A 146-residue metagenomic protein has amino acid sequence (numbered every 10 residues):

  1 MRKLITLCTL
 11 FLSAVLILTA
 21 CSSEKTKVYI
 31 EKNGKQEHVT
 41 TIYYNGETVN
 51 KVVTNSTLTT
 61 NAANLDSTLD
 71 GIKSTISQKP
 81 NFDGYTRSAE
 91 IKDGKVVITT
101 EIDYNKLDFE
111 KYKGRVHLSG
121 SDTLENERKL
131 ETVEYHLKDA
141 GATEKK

Functional and structural regions predicted by a protein language model:
M1-I5: Positively charged n-region of N-terminal signal peptides that target proteins for export
T6-L10: Internal alpha-helical transmembrane segments of multi-pass membrane proteins, especially GPCRs
I17-A20: C-terminal motif of bacterial Sec signal peptides marking the signal peptidase cleavage site
S23-K146: Subset-of-secretome marker
